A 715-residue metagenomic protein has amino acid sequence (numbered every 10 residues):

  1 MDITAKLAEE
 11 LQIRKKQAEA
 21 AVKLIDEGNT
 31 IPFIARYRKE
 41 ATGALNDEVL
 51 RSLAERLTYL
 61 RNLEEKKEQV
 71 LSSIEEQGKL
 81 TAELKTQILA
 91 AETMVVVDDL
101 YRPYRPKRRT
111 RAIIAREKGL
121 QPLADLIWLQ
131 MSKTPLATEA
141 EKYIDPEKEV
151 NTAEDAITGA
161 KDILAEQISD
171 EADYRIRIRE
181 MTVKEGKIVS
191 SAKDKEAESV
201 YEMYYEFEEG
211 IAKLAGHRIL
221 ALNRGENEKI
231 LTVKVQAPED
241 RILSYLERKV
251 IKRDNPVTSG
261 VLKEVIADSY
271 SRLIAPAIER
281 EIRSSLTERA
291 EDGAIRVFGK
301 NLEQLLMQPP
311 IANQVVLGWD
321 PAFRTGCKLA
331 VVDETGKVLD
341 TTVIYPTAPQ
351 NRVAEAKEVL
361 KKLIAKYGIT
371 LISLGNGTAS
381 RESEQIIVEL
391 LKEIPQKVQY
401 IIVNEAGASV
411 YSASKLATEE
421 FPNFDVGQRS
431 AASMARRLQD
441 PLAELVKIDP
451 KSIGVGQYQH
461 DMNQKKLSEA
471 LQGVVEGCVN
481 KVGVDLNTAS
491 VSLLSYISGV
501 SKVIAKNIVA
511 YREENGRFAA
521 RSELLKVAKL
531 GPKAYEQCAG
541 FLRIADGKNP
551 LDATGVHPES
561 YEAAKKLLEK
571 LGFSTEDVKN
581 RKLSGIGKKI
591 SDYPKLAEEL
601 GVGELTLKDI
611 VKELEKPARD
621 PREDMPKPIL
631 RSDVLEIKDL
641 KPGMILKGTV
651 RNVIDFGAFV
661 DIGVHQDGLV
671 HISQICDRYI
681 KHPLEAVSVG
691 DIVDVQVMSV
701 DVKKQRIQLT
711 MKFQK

Functional and structural regions predicted by a protein language model:
A18, T341-A348, L371, A413-V426 (+6 more regions): Short beta-alpha connecting loops at secondary-structure transitions that line or flank enzyme active sites
K23-D26, P103, I114-E117, A221-G225 (+16 more regions): Replace "in large, NTP-powered and nucleic-acid-processing enzymes" with "in large, NTP-powered factors and other
T30-I31, N46-E147, K481-D624, R631 (+3 more regions): Accessory alpha-helical DNA-binding modules that contact the DNA backbone or grooves
Y37-K39, W128, P238, P321 (+11 more regions): Short, ordered loop/turn segments at secondary-structure junctions
V49-R51, Y59, L63-G318, A322-F424 (+1 more regions): Duplex nucleic acid-engaging cores and interfaces of nucleic-acid transaction enzymes
V96, I401, G407, S412-V482 (+1 more regions): Long, charge-rich intrinsically disordered scaffolds of nucleic-acid metabolism proteins
E139-A153, F207, Q236, Y245-Y270 (+5 more regions): Low-complexity, acidic/Ser/Thr- and charged residue-rich accessory regions of DNA metabolism proteins
E180-K187, W319-F323, G377-A379, V403-V410 (+5 more regions): A glycine-rich phosphate-binding loop feature that marks nucleotide/adenosyl-phosphate handling sites
